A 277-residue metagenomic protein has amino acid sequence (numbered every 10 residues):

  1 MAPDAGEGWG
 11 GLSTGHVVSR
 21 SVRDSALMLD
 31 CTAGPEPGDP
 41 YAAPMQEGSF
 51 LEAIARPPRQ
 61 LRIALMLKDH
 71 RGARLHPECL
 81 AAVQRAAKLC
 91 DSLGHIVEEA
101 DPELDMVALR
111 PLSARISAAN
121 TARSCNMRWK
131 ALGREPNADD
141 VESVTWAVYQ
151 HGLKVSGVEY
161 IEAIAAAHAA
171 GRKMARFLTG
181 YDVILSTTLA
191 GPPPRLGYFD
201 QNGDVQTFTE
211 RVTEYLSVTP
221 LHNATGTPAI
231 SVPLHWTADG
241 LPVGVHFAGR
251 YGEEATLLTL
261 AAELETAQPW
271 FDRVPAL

Functional and structural regions predicted by a protein language model:
M1-A81, R85, M127, T259 (+1 more regions): A short helix-breaking turn/cap at a secondary-structure junction
M1-G15, M66-D69, A118-A119, T188-T207: Short glycine/serine-rich loop/turn segments
S13-R20, Q150-V155, F247-A248: Short, well-ordered beta-strand elements within core beta-sheets of diverse protein domains
V17, L241-R250, L257-L258: Short, well-ordered beta-strand elements
Y41-M45, P111-I116, E162, P194-L216: Short, surface-exposed loop/helix-turn segments at secondary-structure junctions that function as lids/hinges flanking
E52-L67, I116-A175, T187-G191, P228-L234 (+1 more regions): Short helix-loop capping/hinge segments that flank enzyme active sites or metal/cofactor-binding pockets
D182-I184: Short, Asp-centered acidic motifs that coordinate Mg2+ and/or phosphate in catalytic or ligand-binding sites
L221-A224: Conserved short alpha-helical elements in the N-terminal third of ANL/AMP-binding
